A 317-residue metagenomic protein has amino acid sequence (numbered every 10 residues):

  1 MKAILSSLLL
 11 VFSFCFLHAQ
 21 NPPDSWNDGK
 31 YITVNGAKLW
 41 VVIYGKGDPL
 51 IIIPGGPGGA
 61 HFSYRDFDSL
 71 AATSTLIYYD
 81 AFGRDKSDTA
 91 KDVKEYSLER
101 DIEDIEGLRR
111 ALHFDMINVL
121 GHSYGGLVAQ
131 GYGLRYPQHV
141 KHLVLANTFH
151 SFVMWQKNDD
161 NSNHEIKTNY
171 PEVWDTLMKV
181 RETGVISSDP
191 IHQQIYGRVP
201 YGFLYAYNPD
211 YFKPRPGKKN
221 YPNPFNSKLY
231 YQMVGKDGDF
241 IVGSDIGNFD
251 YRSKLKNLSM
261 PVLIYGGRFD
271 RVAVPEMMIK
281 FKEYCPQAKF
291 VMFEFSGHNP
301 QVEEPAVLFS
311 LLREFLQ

Functional and structural regions predicted by a protein language model:
K30-T89: Conserved HGGG/HGGXW glycine-rich cap/lid loop of the alpha/beta-hydrolase fold
Y78-H122, S310: Active-site loop/oxyanion-hole signature of alpha/beta-hydrolase fold enzymes
D115-N158: Conserved hydrolase catalytic core segment
V144-I186: Flexible "cap/lid" loop of the alpha/beta hydrolase fold
W174-S253, M260: Alpha/beta-hydrolase
L258, I264-G266: Short beta-strand/loop motif that positions the catalytic acidic residue of the alpha/beta-hydrolase fold
F269-A273: Acidic catalytic loop of the alpha/beta-hydrolase fold
A288-Q317: Catalytic active-site module of serine/aspartate enzymes centered on a nucleophile-bearing elbow/loop
